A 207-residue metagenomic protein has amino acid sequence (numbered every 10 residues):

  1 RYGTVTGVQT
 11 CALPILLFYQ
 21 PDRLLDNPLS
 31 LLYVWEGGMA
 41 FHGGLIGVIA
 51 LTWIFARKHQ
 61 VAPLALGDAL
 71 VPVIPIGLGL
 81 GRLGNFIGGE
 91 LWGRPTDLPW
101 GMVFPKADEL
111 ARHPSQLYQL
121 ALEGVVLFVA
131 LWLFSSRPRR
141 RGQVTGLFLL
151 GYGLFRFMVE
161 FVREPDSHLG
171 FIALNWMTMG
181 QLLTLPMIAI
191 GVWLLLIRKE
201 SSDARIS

Functional and structural regions predicted by a protein language model:
R1-C11: Single conserved hydrophobic/aromatic residue that forms the stacking wall/gate of nucleotide- or nucleobase-binding
Q9, P14-S207: A feature for loop-to-transmembrane-helix boundaries and adjacent hydrophobic helices in multi-pass integral membrane
